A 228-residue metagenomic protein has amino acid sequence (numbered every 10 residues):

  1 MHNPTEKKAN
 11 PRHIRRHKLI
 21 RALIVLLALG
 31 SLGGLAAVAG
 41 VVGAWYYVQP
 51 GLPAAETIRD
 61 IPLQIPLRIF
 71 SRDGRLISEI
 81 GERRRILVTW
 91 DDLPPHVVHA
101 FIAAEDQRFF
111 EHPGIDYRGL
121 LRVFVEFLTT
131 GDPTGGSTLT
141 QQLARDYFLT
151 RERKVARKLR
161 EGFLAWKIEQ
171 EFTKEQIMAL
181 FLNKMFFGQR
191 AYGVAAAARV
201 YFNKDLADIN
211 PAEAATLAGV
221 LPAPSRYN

Functional and structural regions predicted by a protein language model:
M1-F70, R108: N-terminal type II signal-anchor transmembrane helix that functions as the membrane-insertion/stop-transfer segment
L52, I65-P66, I77, T89-W90 (+3 more regions): Extracytoplasmic/periplasmic mature domains of Sec-exported, cell-envelope-associated bacterial proteins
L52-E56, G81-W90, A104, G162-F163: N-terminal post-signal-peptidase region of extra-cytosolic proteins
D60-I61, I80-G81, P113-G119, G136-S137 (+1 more regions): Short, glycine-/polar-rich solvent-exposed loops and beta-turns at beta-strand/coil boundaries
L93-A100, T173-E175: Periplasmic N-terminal gating module of Gram-negative TonB-dependent outer-membrane receptors
P94-P95, H112-T130, Q141: Acidic helix-start/capping segments at beta-turn-to-alpha-helix junctions
T130-N228: Non-catalytic, structured segments within soluble enzyme domains
